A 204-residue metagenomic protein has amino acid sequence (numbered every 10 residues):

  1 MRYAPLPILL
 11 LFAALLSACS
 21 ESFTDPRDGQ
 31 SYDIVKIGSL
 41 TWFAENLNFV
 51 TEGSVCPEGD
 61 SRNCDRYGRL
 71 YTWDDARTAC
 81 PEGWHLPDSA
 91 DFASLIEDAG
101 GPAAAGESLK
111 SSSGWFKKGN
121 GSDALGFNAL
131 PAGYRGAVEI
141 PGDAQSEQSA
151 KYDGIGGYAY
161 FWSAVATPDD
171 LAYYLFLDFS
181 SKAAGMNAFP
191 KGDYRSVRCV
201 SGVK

Functional and structural regions predicted by a protein language model:
M1-P5: Positively charged n-region of N-terminal signal peptides that target proteins for export
P7-S17: Bacterial N-terminal signal peptides
C19-K204: Conserved positions within compact, well-structured domain cores
